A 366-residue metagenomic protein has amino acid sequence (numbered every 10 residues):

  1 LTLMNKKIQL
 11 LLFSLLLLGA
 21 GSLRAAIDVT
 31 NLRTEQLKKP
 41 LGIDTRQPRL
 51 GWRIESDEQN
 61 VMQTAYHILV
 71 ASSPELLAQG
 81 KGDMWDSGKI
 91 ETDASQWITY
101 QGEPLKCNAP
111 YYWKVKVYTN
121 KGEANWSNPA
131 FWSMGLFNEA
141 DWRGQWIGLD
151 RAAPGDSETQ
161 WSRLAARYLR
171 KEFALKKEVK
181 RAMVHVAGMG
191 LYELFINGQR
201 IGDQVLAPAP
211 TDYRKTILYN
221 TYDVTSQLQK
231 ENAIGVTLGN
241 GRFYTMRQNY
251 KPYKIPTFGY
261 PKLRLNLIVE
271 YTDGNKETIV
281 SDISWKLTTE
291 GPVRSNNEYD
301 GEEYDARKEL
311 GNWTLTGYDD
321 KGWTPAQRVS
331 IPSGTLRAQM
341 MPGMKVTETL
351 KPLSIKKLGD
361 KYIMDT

Functional and structural regions predicted by a protein language model:
L1-L12: Bacterial N-terminal signal peptides that target proteins for export
L12-A20: Bacterial N-terminal signal peptides
G21-A25: Sec/Tat signal peptide C-region and signal peptidase I cleavage site
A26-E58, F131-N138: Pro/Thr/Ser/Gly-rich low-complexity, intrinsically disordered linker/stalk tracts
D44-R49, V179-R181, G359: Short coil/turn motif common to extracellular beta-sandwich-like domains
W52, E91-T92, Q96-I98, A109-K114 (+4 more regions): Accessory beta-strand-rich segments of carbohydrate-active enzymes
V61-P110, N120-W126, W142-D150: Recognizes extended acidic, P/S/T-rich segments that occur within or adjacent to Ig-like beta-sandwich modules
Q160-A166, A326-T366: Edge strands and adjacent loops of beta-rich recognition modules
